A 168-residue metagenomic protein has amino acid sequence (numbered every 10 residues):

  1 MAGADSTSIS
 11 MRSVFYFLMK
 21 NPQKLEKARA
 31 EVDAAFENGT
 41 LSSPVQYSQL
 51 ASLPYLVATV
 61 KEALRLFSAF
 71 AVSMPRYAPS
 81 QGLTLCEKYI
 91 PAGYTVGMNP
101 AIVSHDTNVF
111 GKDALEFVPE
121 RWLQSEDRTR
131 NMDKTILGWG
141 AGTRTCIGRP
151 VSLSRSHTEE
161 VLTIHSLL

Functional and structural regions predicted by a protein language model:
M1-S10, R121: Conserved cytochrome P450 catalytic core segment spanning the I/J/K helices
A2, Y47-S48, C86, I102-S104 (+1 more regions): Cytochrome P450 heme-thiolate "Cys pocket" and heme-binding signature region
S6-E31, P150-L167: Cytochrome P450 catalytic-core helices
F17-F70, Y77, C86, P91-Y94 (+2 more regions): Cytochrome P450 I-helix active-site segment
K24-K27, A71-P75, D106-G111, E126-R130: Extended hydrophobic-aromatic, low-complexity segments
A63, G93, F117, G142 (+2 more regions): Hydrophobic, well-ordered secondary-structure elements that form the walls of internal hydrophobic environments
A78-Q81, W139: Short beta-strand or tight-loop elements that sit immediately N-terminal to catalytic metal-binding acidic residues
S80, M98-D127: Conserved cytochrome P450 K-helix/beta-meander segment immediately N-terminal to the heme-binding cysteine loop
